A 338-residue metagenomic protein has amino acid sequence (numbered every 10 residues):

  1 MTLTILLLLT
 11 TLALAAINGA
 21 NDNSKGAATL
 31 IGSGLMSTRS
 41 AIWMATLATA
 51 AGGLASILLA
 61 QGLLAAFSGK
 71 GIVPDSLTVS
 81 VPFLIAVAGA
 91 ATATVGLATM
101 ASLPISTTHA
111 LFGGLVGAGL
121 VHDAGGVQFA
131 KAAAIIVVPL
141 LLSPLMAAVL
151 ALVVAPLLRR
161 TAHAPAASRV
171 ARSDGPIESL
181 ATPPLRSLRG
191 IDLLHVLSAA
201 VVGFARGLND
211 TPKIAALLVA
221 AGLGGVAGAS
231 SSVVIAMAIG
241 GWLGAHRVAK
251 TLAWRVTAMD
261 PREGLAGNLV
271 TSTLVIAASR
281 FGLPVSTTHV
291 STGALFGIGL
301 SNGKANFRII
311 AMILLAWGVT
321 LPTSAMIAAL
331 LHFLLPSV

Functional and structural regions predicted by a protein language model:
M1-I5, V73-V79, V121-A134, V219-A229 (+2 more regions): Helix-coil boundary and interhelical linker segments in multi-pass alpha-helical membrane proteins
T2-L54: N-terminal signal-anchor module of multipass membrane proteins
L7-L14, M44, A48-G52, S56 (+23 more regions): Alpha-helical transmembrane segments in multi-pass membrane proteins
N21-A27, L35, A101-G113, T211-A215 (+2 more regions): Short, non-helical or kinked segments that cap or interrupt transmembrane helices
T29-T38, F112-G126, L217-V226, G293-K304: Interfacial segments of multi-pass membrane proteins
G34-L47, K131, V226-S231, R262-A266 (+1 more regions): Membrane-interface alpha-helices at helix entry/exit sites of multi-pass transporters
L157-V201, W254, K304: Intrinsically disordered, low-complexity non-transmembrane regions of multi-pass membrane transporters
V201-G267, A277, F296: Transmembrane helical segments that form the transport core of multi-pass membrane transport proteins
